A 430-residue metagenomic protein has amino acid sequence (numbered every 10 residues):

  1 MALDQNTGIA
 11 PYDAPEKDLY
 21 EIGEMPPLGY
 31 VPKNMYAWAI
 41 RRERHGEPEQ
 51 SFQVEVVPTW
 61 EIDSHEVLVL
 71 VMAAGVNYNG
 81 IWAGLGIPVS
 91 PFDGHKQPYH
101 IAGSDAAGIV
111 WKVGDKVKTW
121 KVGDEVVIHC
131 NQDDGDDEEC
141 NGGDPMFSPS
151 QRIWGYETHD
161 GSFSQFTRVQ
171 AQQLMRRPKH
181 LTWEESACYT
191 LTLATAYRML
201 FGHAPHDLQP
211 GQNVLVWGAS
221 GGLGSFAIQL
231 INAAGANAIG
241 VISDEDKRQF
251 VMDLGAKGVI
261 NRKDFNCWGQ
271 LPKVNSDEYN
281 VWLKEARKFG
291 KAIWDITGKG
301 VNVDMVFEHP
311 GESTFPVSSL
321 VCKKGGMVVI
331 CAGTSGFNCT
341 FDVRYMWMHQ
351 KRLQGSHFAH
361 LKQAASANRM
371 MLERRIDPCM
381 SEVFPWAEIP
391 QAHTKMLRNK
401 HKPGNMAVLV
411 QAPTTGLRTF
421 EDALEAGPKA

Functional and structural regions predicted by a protein language model:
A2-K33, P316-S319, L361-A430: C-terminal hydrophobic helical "lid"/dimerization subdomain of Rossmann-like NAD(P)H-dependent oxidoreductases
P58-V76, P88-N141, Q173, P178-H180: Glycine-rich beta-strand-centered segment in the early N-terminal region that forms part of a ligand/cofactor-binding
W82, S104, Q132-G218, R262-C267 (+1 more regions): NAD(P)H dinucleotide-binding glycine-rich loop of Rossmann-like/cofactor-binding domains, especially the beta1-alpha1
T195, G222-L223, S313: Hydrophobic/small residue at the entry helix of a nucleotide-binding pocket
V216, N232-S313: Adenosine-nucleotide cofactor-binding segment
S220, I228: N-terminal Rossmann NAD(P)H-binding glycine-rich loop of SDR-like oxidoreductase domains
A234, I242, V251-M252, W268-L283 (+2 more regions): Glycine-rich phosphate-binding loop and adjacent beta-alpha segment of Rossmann(oid) nucleotide-cofactor-binding
